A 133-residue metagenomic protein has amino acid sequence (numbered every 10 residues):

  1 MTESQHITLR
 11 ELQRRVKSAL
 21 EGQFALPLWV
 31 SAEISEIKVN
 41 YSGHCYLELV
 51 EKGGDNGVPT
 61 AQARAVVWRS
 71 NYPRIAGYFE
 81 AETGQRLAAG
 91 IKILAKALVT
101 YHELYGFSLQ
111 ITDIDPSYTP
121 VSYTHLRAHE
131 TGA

Functional and structural regions predicted by a protein language model:
T2-T119: Phosphate-interaction motifs
H125-A128, G132-A133: Single conserved hydrophobic/aromatic residue that forms the stacking wall/gate of nucleotide- or nucleobase-binding
